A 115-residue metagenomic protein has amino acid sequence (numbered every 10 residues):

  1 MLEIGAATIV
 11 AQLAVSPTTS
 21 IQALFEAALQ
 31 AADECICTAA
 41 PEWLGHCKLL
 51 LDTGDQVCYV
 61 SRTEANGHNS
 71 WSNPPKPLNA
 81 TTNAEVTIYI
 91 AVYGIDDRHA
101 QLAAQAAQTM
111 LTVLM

Functional and structural regions predicted by a protein language model:
M1-M115: P-loop NTP-binding site
